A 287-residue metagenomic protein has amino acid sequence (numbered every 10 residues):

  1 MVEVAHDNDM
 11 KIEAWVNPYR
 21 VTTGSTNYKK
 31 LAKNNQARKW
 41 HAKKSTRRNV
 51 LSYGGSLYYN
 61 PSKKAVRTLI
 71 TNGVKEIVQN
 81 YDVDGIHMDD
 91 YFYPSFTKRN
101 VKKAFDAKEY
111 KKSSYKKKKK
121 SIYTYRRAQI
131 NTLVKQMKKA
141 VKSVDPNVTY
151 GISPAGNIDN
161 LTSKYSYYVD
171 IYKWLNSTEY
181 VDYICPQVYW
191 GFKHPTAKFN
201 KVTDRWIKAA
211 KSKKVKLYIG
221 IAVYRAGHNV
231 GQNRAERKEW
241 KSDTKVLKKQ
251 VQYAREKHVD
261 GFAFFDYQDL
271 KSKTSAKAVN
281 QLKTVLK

Functional and structural regions predicted by a protein language model:
V2, V74-V78, R127-K138, I171-Y172 (+2 more regions): Generic structural signal for well-ordered alpha-helices, preferentially at hydrophobic/aromatic core positions
E3, E13-A14, Y19-N80: Active-site-adjacent "subsite" loops/lids of carbohydrate-active enzymes
A5, I70, I77, I86-D89 (+6 more regions): Conserved, mostly hydrophobic/aromatic
H6-I12, D82-D84, V144-V148, Y180-D182 (+2 more regions): Short, well-ordered coil/turn segments that N-cap beta-strands
K11-Y19, T23, H87-P94, K119-Y167 (+1 more regions): Aromatic-lined carbohydrate-recognition surfaces of secreted/lumenal glycan-active proteins
R20-S52, D90-K116, A235-E239: Aromatic- and acidic-residue-enriched segments that line the glycan-binding/catalytic groove of carbohydrate-active
S52-T68, K118-I130, P186-K193, E236-K241: The substrate-binding groove and active-site-proximal loops of carbohydrate-active enzymes, especially glycoside
Y172, N176-T196, W206-A209, K213-K287: Substrate-binding cleft of secreted/luminal carbohydrate-active enzymes
